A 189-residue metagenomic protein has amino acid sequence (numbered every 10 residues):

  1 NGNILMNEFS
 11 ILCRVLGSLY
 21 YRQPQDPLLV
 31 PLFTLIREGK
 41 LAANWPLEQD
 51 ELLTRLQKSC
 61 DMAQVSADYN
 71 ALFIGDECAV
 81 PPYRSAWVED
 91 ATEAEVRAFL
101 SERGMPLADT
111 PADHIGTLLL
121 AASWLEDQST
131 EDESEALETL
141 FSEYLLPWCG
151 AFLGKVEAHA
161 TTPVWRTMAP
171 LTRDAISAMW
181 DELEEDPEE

Functional and structural regions predicted by a protein language model:
G2-E189: Surface/interface-facing alpha-helical segments and adjacent flexible terminal/loop regions used for partner/assembly
